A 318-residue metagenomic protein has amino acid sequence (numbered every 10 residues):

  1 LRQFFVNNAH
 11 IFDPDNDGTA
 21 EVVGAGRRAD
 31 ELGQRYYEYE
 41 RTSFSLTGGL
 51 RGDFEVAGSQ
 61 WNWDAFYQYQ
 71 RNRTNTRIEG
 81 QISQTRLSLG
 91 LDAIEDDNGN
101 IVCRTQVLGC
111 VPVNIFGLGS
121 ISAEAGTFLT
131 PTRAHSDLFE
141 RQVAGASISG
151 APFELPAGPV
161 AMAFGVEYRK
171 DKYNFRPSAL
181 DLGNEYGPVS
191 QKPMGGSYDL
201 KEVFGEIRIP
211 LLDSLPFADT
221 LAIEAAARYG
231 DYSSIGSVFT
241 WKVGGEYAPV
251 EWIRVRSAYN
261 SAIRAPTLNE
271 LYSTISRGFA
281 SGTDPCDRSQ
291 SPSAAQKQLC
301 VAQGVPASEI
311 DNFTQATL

Functional and structural regions predicted by a protein language model:
L1-L200, P216, A258-L318: Surface-exposed, low-complexity loop segments enriched in small/polar and acidic residues
T47-D53, S149-F153, E206-P210, A226 (+1 more regions): Transmembrane beta-barrel domains of outer membrane proteins
L155, S214, G230-S234: Short strand->helix junction
A157-P159, F217-T220, I235-V238: Short glycine/proline-enriched turns and hinge-like loops at secondary-structure junctions
S197, G230-F239: Solvent-exposed loop/turn segments connecting transmembrane beta-strands in outer-membrane beta-barrel proteins
D199-S214: Structured alpha-helical segments in the cores of large, soluble enzyme domains
T220-S233, G245, V255-Y259: Transmembrane beta-strand segments that form the barrel wall of outer-membrane beta-barrel proteins
V238-G244, R256, N269-L271: Short beta-alpha junctions and helix-cap segments that line functional grooves
